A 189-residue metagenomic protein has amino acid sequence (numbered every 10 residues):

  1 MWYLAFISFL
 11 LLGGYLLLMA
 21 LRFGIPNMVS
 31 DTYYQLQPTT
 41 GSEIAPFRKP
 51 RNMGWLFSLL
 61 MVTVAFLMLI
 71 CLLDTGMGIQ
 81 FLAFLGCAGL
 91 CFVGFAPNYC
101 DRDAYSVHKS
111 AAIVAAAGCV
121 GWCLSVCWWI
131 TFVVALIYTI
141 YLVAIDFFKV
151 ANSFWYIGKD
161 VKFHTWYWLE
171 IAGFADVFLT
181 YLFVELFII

Functional and structural regions predicted by a protein language model:
M1-I70: N-terminal topogenic module of multi-pass integral membrane proteins
M1-W2, L69-I79, G121-F132, E185-I189: Helix-coil boundary and interhelical linker segments in multi-pass alpha-helical membrane proteins
Y15-P26, F95-A96, I140-N152: Membrane-water interface of transmembrane alpha-helices
F23-Q37, L85-A88, A151-G158: Interhelical loop segments of eukaryotic multi-pass membrane proteins
R48-V62, K109-C119, H164-V177: Alpha-helical transmembrane segments of polytopic membrane proteins
Q80-A135: Membrane-proximal helix-loop-helix units in multi-pass membrane proteins
V126-I189: Terminal transmembrane helical module of multi-pass membrane proteins
